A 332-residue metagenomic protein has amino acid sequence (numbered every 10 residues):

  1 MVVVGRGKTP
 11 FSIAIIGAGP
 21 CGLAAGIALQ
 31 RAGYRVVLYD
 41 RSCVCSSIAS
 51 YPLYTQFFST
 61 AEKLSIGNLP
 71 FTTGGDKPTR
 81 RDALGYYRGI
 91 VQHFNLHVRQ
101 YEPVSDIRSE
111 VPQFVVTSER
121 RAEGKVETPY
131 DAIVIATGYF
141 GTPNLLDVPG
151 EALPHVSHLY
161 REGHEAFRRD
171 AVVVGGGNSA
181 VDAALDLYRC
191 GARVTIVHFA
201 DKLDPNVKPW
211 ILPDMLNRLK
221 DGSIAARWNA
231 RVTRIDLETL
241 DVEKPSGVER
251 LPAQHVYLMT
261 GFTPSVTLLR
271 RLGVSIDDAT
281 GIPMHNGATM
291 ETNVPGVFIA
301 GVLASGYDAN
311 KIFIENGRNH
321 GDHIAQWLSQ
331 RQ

Functional and structural regions predicted by a protein language model:
M1, E151-F167, F262-I312: FAD-site-proximal beta/loop scaffold in flavoenzymes
F11-L38, A180-Y188: N-terminal Rossmann-like FAD-binding beta1-loop-alpha1 element of flavoenzymes
A14-I16, Q30-Y51, V194-D204: Glycine-rich FAD pyrophosphate-binding loop
I15, L38, V173-V174, I299: Hydrophobic Val/Ile/Leu positions in short beta-strands of Rossmann-like dinucleotide-binding domains
A49-L84: Glycine-rich active-site loop/strand segments that organize a redox cofactor
N95, R99-A122, E127-P129, R189-T280 (+1 more regions): A Rossmann-like FAD-binding core segment of flavoenzymes
E123-I196, D201-I211: Predominantly flavin-linked oxidoreductase catalytic cores and closely associated redox partners
V302-Q332: A conserved FAD-binding loop/helix module that cradles the flavin
